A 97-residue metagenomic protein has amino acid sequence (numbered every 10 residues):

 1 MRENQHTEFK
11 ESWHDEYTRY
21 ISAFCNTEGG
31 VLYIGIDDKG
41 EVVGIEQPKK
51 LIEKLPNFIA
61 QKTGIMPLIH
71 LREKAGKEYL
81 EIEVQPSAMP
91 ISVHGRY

Functional and structural regions predicted by a protein language model:
M1-Y97: Conserved N-terminal catalytic/coupling substructures associated with nucleotide/phosphate chemistry
